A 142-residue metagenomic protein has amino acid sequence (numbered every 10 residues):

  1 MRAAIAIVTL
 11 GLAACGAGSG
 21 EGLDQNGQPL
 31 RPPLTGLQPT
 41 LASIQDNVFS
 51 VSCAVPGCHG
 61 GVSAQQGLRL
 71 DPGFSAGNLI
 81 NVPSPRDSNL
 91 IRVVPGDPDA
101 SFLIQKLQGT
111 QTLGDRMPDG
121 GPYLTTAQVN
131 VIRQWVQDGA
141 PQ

Functional and structural regions predicted by a protein language model:
M1-I5: Bacterial N-terminal signal peptides that target proteins for export
G11-A14: C-terminal motif of bacterial Sec signal peptides marking the signal peptidase cleavage site
G16-L37, A42-N130, Q142: Solvent-exposed helix-loop boundary motif
